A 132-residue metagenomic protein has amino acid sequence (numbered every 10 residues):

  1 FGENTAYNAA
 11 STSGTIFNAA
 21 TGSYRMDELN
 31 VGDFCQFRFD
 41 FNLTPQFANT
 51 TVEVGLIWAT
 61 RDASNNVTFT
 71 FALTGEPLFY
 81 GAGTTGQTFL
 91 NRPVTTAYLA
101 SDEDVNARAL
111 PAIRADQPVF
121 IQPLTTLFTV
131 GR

Functional and structural regions predicted by a protein language model:
F1-R132: Extracellular jelly-roll beta-sandwich "head" domains, especially the C-terminal globular C1q domain
